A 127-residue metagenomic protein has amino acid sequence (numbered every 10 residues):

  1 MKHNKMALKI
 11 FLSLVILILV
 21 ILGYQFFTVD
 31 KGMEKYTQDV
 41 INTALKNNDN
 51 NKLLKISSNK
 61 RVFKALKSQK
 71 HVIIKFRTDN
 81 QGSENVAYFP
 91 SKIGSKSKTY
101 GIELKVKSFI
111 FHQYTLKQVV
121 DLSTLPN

Functional and structural regions predicted by a protein language model:
M1-H3: Membrane topogenic helices and adjacent juxtamembrane segments
K5-Q25: Hydrophobic membrane-insertion alpha-helices, especially the h-region of bacterial N-terminal signal peptides
L17, K35, L66, V106-H112: Homeobox/homeodomain signature
V29-D30, K35, D39, T43-L45 (+1 more regions): Short solvent-exposed beta->alpha transition segments
T78-N127: Exposed beta-sheet edge and beta->alpha loop/turn motif
